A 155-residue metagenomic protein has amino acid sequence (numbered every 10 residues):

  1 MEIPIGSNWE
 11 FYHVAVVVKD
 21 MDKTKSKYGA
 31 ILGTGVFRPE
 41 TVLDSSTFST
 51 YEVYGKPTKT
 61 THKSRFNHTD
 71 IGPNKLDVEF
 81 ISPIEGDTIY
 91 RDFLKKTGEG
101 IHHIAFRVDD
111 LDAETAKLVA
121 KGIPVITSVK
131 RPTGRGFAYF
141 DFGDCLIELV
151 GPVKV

Functional and structural regions predicted by a protein language model:
M1-I5, V155: Basic/polar N-terminal segments that are highly enriched at the extreme N-terminus, encompassing both cleavable
P4-N8, K96-G98: Short, flexible turn/loop "capping" segments at secondary-structure junctions
W9, V16-N74, A113-G143: Core segments of cupin and vicinal oxygen chelate
E10-V14, G100-H102: Short amphipathic alpha-helical segments
L76-E79, I147: Conserved active-site beta-strand-loop modules that form the wall/rim of enzyme catalytic pockets and either contain
I81-P83, V150-P152: A structural feature that tracks compact, well-ordered secondary-structure segments with a strong bias toward
P83-G86, Y90-A116: Long, charged/polar, surface-exposed segments that mediate recognition or autoinhibition
T88, D144-E148: Short, charged/polar, Gly/Pro-enriched secondary-structure boundary elements
